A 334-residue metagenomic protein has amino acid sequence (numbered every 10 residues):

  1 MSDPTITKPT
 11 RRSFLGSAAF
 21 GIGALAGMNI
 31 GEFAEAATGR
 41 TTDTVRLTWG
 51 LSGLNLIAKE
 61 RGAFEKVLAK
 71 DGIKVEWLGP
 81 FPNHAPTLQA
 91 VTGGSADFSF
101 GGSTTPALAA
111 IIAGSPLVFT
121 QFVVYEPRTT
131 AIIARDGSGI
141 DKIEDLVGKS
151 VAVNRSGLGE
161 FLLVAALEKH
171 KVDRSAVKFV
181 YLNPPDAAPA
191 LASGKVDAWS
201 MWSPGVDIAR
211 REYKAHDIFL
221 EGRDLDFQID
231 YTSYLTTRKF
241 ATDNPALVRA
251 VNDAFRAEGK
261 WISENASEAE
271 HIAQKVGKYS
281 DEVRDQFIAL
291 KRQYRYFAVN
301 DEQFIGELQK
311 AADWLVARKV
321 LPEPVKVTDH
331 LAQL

Functional and structural regions predicted by a protein language model:
M1-S13, A18-A24: N-terminal secretory signal peptides
E32-E35: Sec/Tat signal peptide C-region and signal peptidase I cleavage site
A37-D173, K178-Y181, D197-S203, I218 (+1 more regions): Short, glycine-/small- and polar/acidic-enriched structural segments that line small-molecule recognition paths
E65-I73, R223-D226, Y294-F304: Short, solvent-exposed loop/beta-turn-alpha elements that line the ligand-binding surface or hinge of extracytoplasmic
K66, Q89, G93, E144 (+10 more regions): Solvent-exposed, polar/charged alpha-helical surfaces in well-ordered, non-transmembrane soluble domains, broadly
T105, V180, P185-K275: Pocket-lining segment of extracytoplasmic ligand-binding domains
T242-V320: Secondary-structure end/capping motifs
A312-L334: Conserved C-terminal helix/tail region of periplasmic/extracytoplasmic solute-binding proteins
